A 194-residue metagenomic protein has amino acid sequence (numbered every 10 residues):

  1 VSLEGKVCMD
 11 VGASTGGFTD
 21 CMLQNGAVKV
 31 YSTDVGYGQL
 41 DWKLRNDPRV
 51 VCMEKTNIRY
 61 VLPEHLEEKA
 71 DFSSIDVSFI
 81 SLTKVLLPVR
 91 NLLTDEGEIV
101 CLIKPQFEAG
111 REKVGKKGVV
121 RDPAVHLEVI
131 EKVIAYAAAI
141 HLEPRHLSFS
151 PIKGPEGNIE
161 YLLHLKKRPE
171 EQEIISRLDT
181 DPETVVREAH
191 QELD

Functional and structural regions predicted by a protein language model:
V1-L3, L66-E67: Glycine-rich helix-loop-beta junction characteristic of Rossmann-like nucleotide cofactor-binding loops
L3-S14: Conserved class I S-adenosyl-L-methionine
T15-G26: Conserved SAM-binding loop of SAM-dependent methyltransferases across substrates and taxa, primarily the Class I
V28-K84: S-adenosyl-L-methionine
T83-V100: A short glycine-rich, Lys/Arg-flanked "PGG" loop and its adjoining helix->strand segment in the class I
P105-D122: Short, glycine-/aromatic-enriched active-site segment of Class I SAM-dependent methyltransferases
V129, V133-R168: Class I S-adenosyl-L-methionine
I159-D194: Flexible, glycine-/basic-rich loop-and-beta segments that form/coincide with the SAM-dependent methyltransferase
